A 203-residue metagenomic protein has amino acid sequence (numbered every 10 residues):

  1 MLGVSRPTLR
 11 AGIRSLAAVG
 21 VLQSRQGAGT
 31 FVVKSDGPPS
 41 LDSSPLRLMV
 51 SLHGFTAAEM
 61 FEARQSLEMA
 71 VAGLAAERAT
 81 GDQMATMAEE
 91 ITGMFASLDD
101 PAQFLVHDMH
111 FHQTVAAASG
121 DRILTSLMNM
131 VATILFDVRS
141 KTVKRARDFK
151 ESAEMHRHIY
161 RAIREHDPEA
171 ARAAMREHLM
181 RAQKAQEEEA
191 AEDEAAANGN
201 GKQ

Functional and structural regions predicted by a protein language model:
M1-L67, G73, D193-K202: Short linear motifs at protein or domain termini
A11, S15, E177, E188: Alpha-helical DNA-recognition elements
R25-G27, S44, D99-D100, V143-K144 (+4 more regions): Short alpha-helix boundary/capping motifs
L48-F55, F95-A96, S140-K144, I163: Short amphipathic alpha-helical segments at helix-loop
M60-K141, S152-R161, A170-A185: Conserved amphipathic alpha-helical segments that form helical-bundle/coiled-coil interaction surfaces
